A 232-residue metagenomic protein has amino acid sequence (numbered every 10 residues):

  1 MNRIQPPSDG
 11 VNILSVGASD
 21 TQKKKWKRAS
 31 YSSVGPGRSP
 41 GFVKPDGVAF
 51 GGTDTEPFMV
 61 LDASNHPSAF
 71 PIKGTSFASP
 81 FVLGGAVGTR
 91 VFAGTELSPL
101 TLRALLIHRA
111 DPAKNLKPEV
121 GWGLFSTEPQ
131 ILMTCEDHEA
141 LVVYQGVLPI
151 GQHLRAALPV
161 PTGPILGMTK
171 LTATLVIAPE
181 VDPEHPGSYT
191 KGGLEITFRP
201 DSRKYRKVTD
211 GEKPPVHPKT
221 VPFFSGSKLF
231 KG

Functional and structural regions predicted by a protein language model:
M1-S15: Hydrophobic, small-residue-rich alpha-helical packing segments that form membrane-like cores
N2-I4, S33-G37, A156-G163: Generic recognition of flexible, low-complexity loop/linker segments
D9-I13, P36-K44, F92-L105, K114: Subtilisin-like serine protease catalytic core
A18-S79, E96: Catalytic-core environment of secreted peptidases
G47, G85, L106: Divalent metal-coordination and catalytic microenvironments
F77-A93: Short, small-residue alpha-helix embedded
G94-M168: C-terminal subdomain of the subtilisin-like protease fold in secreted/lumenal serine endopeptidases
K170-K231: Extended low-complexity, serine/threonine- and proline-enriched intrinsically disordered segments
